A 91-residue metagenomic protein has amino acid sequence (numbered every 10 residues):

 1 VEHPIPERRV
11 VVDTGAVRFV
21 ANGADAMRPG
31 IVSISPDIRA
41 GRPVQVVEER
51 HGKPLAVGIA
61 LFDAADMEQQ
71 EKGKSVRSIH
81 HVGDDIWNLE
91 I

Functional and structural regions predicted by a protein language model:
V1-V32, D37-A40, V44-I91: Beta-strand/loop-dominated core regions that host nucleotide or nucleotide-derived cofactor-binding catalytic loops
